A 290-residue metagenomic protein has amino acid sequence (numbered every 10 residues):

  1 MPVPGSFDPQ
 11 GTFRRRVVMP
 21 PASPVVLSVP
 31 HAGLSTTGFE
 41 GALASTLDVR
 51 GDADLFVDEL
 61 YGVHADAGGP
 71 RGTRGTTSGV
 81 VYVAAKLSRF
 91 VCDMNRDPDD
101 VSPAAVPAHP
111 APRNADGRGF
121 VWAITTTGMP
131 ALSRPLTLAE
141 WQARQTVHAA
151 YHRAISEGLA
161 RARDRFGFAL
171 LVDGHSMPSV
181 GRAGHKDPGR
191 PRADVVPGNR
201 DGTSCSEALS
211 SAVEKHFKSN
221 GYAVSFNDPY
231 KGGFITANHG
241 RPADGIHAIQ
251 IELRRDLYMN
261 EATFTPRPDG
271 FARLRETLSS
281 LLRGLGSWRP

Functional and structural regions predicted by a protein language model:
M1-L171, S176-I249, L253-P290: N-terminal catalytic or cofactor-binding beta/alpha core of small enzyme domains
